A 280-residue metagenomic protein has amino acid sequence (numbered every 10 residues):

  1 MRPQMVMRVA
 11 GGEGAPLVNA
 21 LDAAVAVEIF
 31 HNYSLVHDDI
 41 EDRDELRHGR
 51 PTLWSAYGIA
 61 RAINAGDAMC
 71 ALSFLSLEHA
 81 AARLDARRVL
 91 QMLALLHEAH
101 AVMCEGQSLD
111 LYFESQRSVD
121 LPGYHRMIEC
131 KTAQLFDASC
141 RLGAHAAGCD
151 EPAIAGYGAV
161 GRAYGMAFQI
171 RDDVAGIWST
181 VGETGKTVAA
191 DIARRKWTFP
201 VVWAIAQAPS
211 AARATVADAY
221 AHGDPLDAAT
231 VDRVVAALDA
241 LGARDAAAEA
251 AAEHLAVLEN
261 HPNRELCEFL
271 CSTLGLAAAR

Functional and structural regions predicted by a protein language model:
M1-R213: Mg2+-dependent prenyl diphosphate-binding active-site environment of isoprenoid biosynthetic enzymes
L90, A155-G158, A248-A252, E268-S272: Short, charged, amphipathic alpha-helical segments
A94-H97, R162, A221, C271-G275: Short amphipathic alpha-helical surface patches that mediate protein-protein
Q169, S179-G182, W197, A206-P209 (+6 more regions): Hydrophobic alpha-helix feature that most strongly marks membrane-spanning transmembrane helices and their immediate
R213-P262: Mobile late-domain/C-terminal helix-loop "cap" segments that border catalytic sites or the cytosolic face
H254, N260-R280: Short, amphipathic C-terminal "tail helix"
